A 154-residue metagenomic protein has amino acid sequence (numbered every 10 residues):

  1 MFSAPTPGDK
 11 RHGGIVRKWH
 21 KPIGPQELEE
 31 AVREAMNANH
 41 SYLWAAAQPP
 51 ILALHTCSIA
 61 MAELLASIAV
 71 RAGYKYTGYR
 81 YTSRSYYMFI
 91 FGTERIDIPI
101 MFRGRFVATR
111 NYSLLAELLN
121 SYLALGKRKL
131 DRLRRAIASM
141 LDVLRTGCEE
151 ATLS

Functional and structural regions predicted by a protein language model:
M1-H40, A116-S154: N-terminal, charge-rich interaction modules
H12-K18, A62-A69: Short charge-dense sequence patches
P25, E29, P49-I51, A62 (+1 more regions): A general structural signal for well-ordered alpha-helical packing
N39-L43, Y76-G78: Catalytic micro-motifs at enzyme active sites that drive phosphoryl/nucleotidyl and oxygen chemistry
S41-L43, Q48-L52, Y86: Core residues of folded domains in eukaryotic genome-function proteins
T56-M61: Helix N-cap motif at beta-to-alpha junctions
L64, I68-E150: Helix-rich interaction surfaces within compact, conserved domain-sized segments that mediate assembly or partner
